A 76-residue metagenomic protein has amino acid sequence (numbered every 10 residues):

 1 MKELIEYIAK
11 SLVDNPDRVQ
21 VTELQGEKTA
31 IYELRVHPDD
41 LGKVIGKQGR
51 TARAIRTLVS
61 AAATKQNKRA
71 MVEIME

Functional and structural regions predicted by a protein language model:
M1-K43, A52-E76: RNA-contacting regions in translation and RNA-metabolism proteins, encompassing KH/S1 modules where present
